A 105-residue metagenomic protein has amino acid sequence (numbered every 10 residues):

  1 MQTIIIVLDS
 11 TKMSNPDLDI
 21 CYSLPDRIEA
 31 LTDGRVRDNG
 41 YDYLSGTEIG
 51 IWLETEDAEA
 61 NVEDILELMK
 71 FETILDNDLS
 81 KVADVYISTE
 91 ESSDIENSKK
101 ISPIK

Functional and structural regions predicted by a protein language model:
M1-D19: Short, extreme N-terminal segment that most often corresponds to the first beta-strand
K12, L31-T32, E48, K100-P103: Terminal interaction module
K12-D17, E59-V62, S92-E96: Short, surface-exposed beta-strand/loop "edge" segments at domain boundaries and coil↔beta transitions
P16-G34: Short amphipathic alpha-helix segments
A30-V36, I74-L79: Short secondary-structure junctions
T32-L68: Short, intrinsically disordered low-complexity segments
E72-S92: Conserved short beta-strand edge segments in small beta-sheet-based binding/regulatory domains
T89-K105: Short, low-order "capping/linker" segments at domain edges
